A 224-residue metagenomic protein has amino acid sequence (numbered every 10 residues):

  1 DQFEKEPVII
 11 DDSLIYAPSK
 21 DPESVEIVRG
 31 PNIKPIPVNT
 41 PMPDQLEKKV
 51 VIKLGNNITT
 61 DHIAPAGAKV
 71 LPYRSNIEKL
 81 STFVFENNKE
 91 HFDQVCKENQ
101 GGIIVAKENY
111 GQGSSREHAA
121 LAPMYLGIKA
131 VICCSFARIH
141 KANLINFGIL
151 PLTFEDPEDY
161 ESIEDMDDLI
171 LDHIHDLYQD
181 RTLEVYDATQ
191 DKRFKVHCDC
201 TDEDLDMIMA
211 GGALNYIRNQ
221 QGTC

Functional and structural regions predicted by a protein language model:
D1-C224: Fe-S-dependent hydro-lyases/dehydratases of central metabolism
